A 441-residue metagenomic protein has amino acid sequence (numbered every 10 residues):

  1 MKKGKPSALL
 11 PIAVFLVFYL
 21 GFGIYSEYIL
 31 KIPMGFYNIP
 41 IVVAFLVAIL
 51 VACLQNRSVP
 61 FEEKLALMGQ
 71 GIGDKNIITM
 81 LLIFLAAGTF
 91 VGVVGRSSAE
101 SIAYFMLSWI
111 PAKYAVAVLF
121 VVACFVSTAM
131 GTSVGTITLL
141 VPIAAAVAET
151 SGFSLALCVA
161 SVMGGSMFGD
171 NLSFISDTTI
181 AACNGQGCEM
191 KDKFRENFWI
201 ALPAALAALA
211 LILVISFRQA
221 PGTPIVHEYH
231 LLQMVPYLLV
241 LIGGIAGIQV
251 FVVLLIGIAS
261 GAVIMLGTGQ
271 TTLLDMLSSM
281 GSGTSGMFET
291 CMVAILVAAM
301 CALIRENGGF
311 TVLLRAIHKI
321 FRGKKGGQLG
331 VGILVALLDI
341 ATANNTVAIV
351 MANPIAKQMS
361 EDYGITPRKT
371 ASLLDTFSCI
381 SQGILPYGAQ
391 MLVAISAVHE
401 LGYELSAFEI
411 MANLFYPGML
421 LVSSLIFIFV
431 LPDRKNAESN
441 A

Functional and structural regions predicted by a protein language model:
K2-G4, Y28-V42, Q70-K75, M106-P111 (+4 more regions): Interfacial loop-to-helix junctions that mark the boundaries of transmembrane helices in multi-pass membrane
K3, G164-M167, N171-H227, L232 (+2 more regions): Juxtamembrane and boundary regions of transmembrane helices in multi-pass small-molecule transporters and channels
S7-L20, G35-R57, M80-A86, L140-I143 (+4 more regions): Hydrophobic mid-bilayer segments of alpha-helices in multi-pass membrane transport proteins, especially secondary
N38-L46, L50-Q55, K64-S98, K113 (+4 more regions): Core transmembrane alpha-helical segments of multi-pass membrane transporters/permeases
R57-P60, G73-K75, G152-A156, A181-F194 (+5 more regions): Juxtamembrane helix-boundary/capping and inter-helix hinge elements in multi-pass membrane proteins
D74-M80, Y104-V122, A148-C158, H227-V235 (+3 more regions): Membrane-interfacial loop-to-helix junctions in multi-pass transporters
M80-V91, P111-I143, H318-K357, D362-Y363 (+1 more regions): Hydrophobic alpha-helical transmembrane segments of multi-pass integral membrane proteins, predominantly secondary
I83, K113-V126, G152-G169, G326-D339 (+3 more regions): Alpha-helical transmembrane segments of multi-pass membrane proteins
